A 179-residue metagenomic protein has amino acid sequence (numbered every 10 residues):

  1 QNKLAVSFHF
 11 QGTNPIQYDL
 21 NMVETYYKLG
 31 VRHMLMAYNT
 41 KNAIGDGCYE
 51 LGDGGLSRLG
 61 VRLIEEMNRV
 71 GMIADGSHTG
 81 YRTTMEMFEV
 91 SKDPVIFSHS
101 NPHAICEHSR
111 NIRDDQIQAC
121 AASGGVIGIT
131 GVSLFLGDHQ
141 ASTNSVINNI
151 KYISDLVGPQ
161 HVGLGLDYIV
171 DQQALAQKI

Functional and structural regions predicted by a protein language model:
K3-N14, D19-T40: Extended substrate/RNA-proximal surfaces in nucleic-acid metabolism proteins
A5-H9, R32-A37, I73-D75, P94-S98 (+2 more regions): Structural recognition of the beta-strand scaffold that forms the well-ordered cores of secreted hydrolase catalytic
H9-T13, N39-K41, M72, S77-T84 (+3 more regions): Active-site beta-loop-alpha junctions enriched in small/polar residues
Y18-L29, Y49-I96, S109-G125, N144-Q160: Histidine/acidic residue-rich metal-binding segments in metalloenzymes
A37, K41-R58, A174-I179: Active-site gating loops and adjacent loop-to-helix segments of metal-dependent hydrolytic enzymes
M87, E107-S109, H139-Q140, A174-A176: Short, well-ordered secondary-structure micro-motifs
A121-T143: A conserved active-site cap/scaffold subdomain adjacent to cofactor or substrate pockets
V157-I179: Short acidic/histidine-rich active-site segments
